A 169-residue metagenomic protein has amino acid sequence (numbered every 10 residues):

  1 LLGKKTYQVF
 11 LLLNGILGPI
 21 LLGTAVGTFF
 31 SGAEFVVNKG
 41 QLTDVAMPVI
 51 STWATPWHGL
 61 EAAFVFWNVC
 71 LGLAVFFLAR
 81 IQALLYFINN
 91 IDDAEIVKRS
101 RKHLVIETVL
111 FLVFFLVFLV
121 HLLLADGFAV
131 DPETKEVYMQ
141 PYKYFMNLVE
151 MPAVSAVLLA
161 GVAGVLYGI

Functional and structural regions predicted by a protein language model:
L2-G168: Long, contiguous internal "core" modules enriched in hydrophobic/ aromatic residues
